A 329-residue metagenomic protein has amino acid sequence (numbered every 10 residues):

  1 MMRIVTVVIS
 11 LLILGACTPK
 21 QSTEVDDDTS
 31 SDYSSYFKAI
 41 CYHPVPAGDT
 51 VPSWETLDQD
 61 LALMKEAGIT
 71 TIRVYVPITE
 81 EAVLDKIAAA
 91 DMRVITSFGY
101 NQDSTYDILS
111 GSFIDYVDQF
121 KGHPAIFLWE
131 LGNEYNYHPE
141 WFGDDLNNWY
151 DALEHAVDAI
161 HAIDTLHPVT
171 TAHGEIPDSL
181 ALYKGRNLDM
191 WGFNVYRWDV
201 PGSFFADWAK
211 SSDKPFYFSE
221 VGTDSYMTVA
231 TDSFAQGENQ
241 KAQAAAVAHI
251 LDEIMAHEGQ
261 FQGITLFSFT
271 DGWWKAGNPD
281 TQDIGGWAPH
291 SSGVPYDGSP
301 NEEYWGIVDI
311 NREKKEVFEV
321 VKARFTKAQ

Functional and structural regions predicted by a protein language model:
G15-A16: C-terminal motif of bacterial Sec signal peptides marking the signal peptidase cleavage site
D28-F98, Y106-Q119, A125, V321: Active-site-adjacent substrate/metal-binding segments within catalytic domains of carbohydrate-active enzymes
K38-Y42, I72-V74, V94-F98, F127-L131 (+4 more regions): Hydrophobic faces of well-ordered beta-strands that scaffold small-molecule active sites in alpha/beta enzyme cores
H43-V51, A67-Y75, S97-I108, G132-Y150 (+3 more regions): The substrate-binding groove and active-site-proximal loops of carbohydrate-active enzymes, especially glycoside
K86-D91, Y106-P124, L146-N147, W274-Y296: Aromatic- and acidic-residue-enriched segments that line the glycan-binding/catalytic groove of carbohydrate-active
I114-N147, T170-A172, I176-S179, Q262-G263: Active-site groove signature of glycoside hydrolases
N147-A256: Extracellular glycoside hydrolase catalytic/binding regions
F267-Q329: Aromatic-rich peripheral "rim/lid" segments of glycoside hydrolase catalytic domains that contact and position glycan
